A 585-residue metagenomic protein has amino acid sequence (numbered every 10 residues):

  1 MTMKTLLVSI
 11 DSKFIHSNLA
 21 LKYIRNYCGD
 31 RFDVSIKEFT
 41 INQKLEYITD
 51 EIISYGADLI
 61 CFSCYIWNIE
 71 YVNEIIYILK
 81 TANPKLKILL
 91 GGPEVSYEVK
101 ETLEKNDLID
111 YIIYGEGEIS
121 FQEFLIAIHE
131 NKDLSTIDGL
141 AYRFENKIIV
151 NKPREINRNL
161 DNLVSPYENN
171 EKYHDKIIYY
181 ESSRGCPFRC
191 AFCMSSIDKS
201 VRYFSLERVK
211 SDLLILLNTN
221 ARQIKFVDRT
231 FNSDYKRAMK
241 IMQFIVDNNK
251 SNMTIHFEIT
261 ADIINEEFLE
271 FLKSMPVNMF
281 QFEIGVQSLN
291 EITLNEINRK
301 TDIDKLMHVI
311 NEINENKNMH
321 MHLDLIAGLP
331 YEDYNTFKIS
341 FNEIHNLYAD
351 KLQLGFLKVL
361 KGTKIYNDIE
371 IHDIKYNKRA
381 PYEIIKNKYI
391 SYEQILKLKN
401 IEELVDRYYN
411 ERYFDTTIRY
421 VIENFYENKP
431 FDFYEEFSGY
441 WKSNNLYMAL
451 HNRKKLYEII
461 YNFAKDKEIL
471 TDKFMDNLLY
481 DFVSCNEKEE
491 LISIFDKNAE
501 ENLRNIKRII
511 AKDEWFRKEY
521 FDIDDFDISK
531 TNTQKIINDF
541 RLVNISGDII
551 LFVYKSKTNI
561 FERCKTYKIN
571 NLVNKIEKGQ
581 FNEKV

Functional and structural regions predicted by a protein language model:
M1-L19: A short, flexible N-terminal coil/short beta segment enriched in small residues
T2-T5, I137, A141-S182, T566 (+1 more regions): N-terminal [4Fe-4S]-dependent radical SAM core
T2-V8, L45, T49, D58 (+1 more regions): Radical SAM enzyme core and accessory elements
K4, A20, Y27, F32-N157: Glycine-rich beta-alpha loop elements in corrinoid/cobalamin-binding modules across cobalamin-dependent enzymes
T5, V34, I88, I137 (+5 more regions): Hydrophobic/aromatic residues located in beta-strands of well-ordered beta-sheets within soluble catalytic
G56-I60, A221, A349-D350: Proline-aspartate-enriched helix->loop->beta-strand connector
D161-E315, M319: Radical SAM [4Fe-4S] cluster-binding motif and immediate context
Y235, D247-K250, H256-I263, E267-F433: A structural motif corresponding to the C-terminal lobe/cap of the Radical SAM core domain
